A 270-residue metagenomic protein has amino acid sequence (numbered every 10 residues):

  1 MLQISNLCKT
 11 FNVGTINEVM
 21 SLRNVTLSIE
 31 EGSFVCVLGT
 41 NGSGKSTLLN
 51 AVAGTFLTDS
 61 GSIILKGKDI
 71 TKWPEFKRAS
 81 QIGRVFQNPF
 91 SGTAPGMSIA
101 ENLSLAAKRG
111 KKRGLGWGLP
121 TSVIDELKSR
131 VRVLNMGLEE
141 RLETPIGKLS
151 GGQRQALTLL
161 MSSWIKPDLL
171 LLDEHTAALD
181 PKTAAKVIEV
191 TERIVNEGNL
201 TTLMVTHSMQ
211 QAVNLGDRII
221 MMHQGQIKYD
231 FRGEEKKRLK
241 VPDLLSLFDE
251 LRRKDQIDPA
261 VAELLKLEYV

Functional and structural regions predicted by a protein language model:
M1, T10-N24, P74: A short, flexible loop at the N-terminus of ABC-type nucleotide-binding domains that lies
L38-T40: The feature captures the beta-strand-to-loop junction immediately N-terminal to the Walker
A53: Helix-to-loop junction immediately C-terminal to a conserved catalytic motif
G61-D69, Y229-F231: Conserved ABC transporter NBD signature motif
D69-G83, S91, R113-G116, P120 (+1 more regions): ABC ATPase NBD coupling module
S162-S163: ABC ATPase C-loop
T206-H207: H-loop/switch region of ABC-family ATPase nucleotide-binding domains
Q226-R252: Conserved beta-strand-loop-alpha-helix hinge in the C-terminal portion of ABC ATPase nucleotide-binding domains
